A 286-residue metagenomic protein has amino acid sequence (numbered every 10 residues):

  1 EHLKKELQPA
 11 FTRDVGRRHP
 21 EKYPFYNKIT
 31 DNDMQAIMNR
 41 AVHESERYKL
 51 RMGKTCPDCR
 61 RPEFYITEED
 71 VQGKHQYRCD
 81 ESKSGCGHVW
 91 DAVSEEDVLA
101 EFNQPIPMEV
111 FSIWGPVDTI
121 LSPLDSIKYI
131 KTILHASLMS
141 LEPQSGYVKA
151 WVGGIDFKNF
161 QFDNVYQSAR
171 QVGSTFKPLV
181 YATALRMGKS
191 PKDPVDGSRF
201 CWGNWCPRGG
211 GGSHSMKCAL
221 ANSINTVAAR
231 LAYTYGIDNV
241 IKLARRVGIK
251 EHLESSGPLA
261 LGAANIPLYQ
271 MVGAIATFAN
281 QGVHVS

Functional and structural regions predicted by a protein language model:
E1-A182, R186-C206, K217, R230 (+2 more regions): Extended, non-catalytic substrate-recognition/exosite surfaces adjacent to catalytic cores, especially in enzymes
A10-H19, T234, K242-R246, E254-G257 (+1 more regions): Short coil/turn segments at secondary-structure boundaries
K158-Q161, W202, A221-S223, I249-S255: Short acidic (Asp/Glu) and glycine-rich catalytic loops that position anionic groups and cofactors
P178-L179, N222-T226, D238, S255: A generic alpha-helix surface/boundary motif
N204, R208-G209, G236-G273: Mid-domain, small-residue-enriched loop/turn segments at the edges of structured enzyme/sensor domains
G210-A232, G236, A244: Metal-dependent DNA phosphodiester-chemistry modules and their immediately adjacent helices/loops in DNA-processing
N225, R246, T277-N280: Residues within well-ordered alpha-helical secondary structure of globular protein domains
